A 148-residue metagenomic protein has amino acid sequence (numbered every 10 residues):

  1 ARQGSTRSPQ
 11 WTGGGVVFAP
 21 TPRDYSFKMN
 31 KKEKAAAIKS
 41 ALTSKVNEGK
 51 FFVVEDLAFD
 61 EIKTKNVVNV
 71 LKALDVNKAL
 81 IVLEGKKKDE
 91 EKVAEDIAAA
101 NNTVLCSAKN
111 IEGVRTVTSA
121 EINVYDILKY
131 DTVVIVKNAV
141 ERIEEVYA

Functional and structural regions predicted by a protein language model:
A1-V17: Glycine/serine-rich anion-binding loops at beta->alpha junctions that coordinate negatively charged ligand groups
A19-A148: Extended polybasic, low-complexity segments that bind anionic RNA or targeting/receptor surfaces
